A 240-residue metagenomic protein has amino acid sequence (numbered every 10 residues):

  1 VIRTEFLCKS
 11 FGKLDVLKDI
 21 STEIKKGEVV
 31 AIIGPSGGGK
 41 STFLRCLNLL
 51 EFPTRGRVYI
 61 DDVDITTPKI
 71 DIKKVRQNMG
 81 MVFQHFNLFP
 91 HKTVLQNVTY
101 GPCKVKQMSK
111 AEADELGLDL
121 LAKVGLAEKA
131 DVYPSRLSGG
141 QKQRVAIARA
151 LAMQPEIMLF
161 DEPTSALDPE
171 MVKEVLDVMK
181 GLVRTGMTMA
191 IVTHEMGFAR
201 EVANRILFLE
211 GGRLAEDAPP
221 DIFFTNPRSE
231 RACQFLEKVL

Functional and structural regions predicted by a protein language model:
V1-P220: ABC family nucleotide-binding domain
E210, D221-L240: C-terminal boundary and immediately downstream tail of ABC-type ATPase nucleotide-binding domains
